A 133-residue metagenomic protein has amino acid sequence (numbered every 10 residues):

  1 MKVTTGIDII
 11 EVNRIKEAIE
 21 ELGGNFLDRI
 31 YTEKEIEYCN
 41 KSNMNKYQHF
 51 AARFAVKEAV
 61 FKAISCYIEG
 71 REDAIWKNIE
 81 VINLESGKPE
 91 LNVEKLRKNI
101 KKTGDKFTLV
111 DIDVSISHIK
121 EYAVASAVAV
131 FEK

Functional and structural regions predicted by a protein language model:
M1-K133: Core catalytic alpha/beta fold that binds nucleotide/phospho-ligands
